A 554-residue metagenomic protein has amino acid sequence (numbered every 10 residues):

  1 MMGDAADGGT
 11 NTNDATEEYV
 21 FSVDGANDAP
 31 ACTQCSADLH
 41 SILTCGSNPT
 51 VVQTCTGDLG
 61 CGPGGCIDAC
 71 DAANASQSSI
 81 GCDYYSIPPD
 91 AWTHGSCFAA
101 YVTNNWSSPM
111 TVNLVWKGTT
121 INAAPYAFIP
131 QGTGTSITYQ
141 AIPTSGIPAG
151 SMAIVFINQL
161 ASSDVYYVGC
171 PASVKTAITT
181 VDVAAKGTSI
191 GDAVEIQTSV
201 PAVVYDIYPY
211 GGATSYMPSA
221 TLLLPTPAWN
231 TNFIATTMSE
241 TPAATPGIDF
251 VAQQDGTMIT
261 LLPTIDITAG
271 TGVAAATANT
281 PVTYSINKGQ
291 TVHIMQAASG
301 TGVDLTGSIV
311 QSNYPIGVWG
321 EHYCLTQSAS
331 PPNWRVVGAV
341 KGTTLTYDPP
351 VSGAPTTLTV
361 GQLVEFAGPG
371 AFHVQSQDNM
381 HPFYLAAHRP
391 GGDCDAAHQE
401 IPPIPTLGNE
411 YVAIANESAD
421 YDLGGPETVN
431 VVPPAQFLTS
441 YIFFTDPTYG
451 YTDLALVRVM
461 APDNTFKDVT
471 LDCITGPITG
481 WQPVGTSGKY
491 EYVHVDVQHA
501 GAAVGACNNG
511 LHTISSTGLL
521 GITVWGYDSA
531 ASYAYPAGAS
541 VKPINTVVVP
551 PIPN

Functional and structural regions predicted by a protein language model:
M1-P30: Ser/Thr-rich, Pro/Gly/Ala-heavy low-complexity intrinsically disordered linkers and tails of secreted extracellular
M2, D7-G8, D24, C45 (+5 more regions): Feature targets compositionally biased, intrinsically disordered low-complexity regions with long contiguous runs
N13-A15, T54-D58: Extracellular interaction modules
Y19, L59-C61, V318: Broad, structure-driven detector of short, well-ordered beta-strand segments within folded domains
D24-A29, P49-T54, G300, A503-V504: Short, solvent-exposed secondary-structure boundary motifs
P30-T33, G64-N509, T513-N554: Conserved functional hotspot residues at active sites or interaction interfaces
T33-V51, D58-C66: Extracellular, cysteine-rich, disulfide-stabilized repeat modules with beta-strand cores
